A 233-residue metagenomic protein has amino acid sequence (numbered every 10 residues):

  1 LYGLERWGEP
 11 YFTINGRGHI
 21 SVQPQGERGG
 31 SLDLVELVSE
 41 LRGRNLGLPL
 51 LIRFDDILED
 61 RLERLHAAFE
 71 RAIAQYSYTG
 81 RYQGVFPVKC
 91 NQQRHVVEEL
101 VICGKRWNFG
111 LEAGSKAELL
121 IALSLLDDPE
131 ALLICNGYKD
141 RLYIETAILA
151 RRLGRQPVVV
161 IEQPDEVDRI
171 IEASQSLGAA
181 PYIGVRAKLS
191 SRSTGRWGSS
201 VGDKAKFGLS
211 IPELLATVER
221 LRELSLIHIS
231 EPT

Functional and structural regions predicted by a protein language model:
L1-I183, K204, I211, L215-E219 (+1 more regions): A charged N-terminal "starter" segment
D140, K188-R192, L226: Short connector loops/turns at beta-strand edges and beta->alpha or beta->beta junctions
A150-R152, S190-K206, S230: Active-site-proximal beta-alpha loop/turn segments in soluble metabolic enzymes
R186-W197, E213, R220: Active-site pocket-lining/capping segments in soluble small-molecule metabolic enzymes
I227-T233: Residue-level detector of conserved catalytic or cofactor/ligand-binding positions in enzyme active sites
